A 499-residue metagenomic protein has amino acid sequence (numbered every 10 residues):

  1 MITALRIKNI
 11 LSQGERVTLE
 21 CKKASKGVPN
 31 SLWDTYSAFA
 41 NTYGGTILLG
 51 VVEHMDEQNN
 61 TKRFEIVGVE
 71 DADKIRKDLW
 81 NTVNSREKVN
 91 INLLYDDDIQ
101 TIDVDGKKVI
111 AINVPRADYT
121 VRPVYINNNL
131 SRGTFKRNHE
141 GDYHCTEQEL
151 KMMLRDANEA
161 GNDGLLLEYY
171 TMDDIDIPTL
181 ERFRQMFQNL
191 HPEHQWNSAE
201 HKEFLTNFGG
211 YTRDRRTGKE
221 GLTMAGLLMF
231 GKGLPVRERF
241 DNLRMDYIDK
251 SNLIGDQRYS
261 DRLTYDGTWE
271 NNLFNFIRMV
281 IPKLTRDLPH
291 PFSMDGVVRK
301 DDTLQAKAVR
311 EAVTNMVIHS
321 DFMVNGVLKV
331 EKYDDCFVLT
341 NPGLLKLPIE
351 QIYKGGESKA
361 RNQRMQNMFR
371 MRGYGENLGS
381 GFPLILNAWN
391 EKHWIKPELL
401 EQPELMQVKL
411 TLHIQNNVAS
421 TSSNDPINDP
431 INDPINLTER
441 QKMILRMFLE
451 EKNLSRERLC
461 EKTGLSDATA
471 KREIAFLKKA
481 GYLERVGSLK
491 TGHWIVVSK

Functional and structural regions predicted by a protein language model:
M1-N416, R456, G464-L465, R472 (+2 more regions): Conserved N-terminal catalytic/coupling substructures associated with nucleotide/phosphate chemistry
L405-N436: Conserved alpha/beta core segments of nucleic-acid transaction machinery
P434-T438, S455, V486-K499: Short, cationic-aromatic polyanion-contact patches
L437-K452: Short amphipathic alpha-helical interface segments
L445, T469, G492: Metal-centered catalytic cores of metalloenzymes
C460: The alpha-helix within a helix-turn-helix
K478-V486: A short, conserved structural fragment
